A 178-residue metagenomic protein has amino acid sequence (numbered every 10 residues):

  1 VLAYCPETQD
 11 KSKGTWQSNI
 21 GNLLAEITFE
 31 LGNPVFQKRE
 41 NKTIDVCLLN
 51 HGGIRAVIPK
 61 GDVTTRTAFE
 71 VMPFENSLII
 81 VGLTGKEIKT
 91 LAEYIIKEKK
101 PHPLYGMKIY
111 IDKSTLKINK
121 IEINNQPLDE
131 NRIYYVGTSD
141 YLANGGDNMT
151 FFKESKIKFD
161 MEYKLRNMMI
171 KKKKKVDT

Functional and structural regions predicted by a protein language model:
V1-Y4, K175-D177: Short intrinsically disordered, low-complexity coil segments enriched in acidic
L2-T15, E70, M149-K153: Acidic/histidine-rich, surface-exposed loop or edge segments in extracytoplasmic proteins
K13, S18-L24: A conserved active-site cap/scaffold subdomain adjacent to cofactor or substrate pockets
N22-T178: Feature captures C-terminal
